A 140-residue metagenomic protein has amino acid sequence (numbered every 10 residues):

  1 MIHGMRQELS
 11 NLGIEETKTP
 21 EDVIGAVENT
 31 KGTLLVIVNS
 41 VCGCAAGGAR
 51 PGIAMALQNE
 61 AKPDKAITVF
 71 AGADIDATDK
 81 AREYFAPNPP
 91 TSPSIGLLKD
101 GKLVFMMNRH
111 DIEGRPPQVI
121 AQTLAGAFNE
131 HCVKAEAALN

Functional and structural regions predicted by a protein language model:
M1-K31, C132-E136: N-terminal leader/targeting and pre-domain segments
K18, T68-F70, L97: Structural signal for conserved beta-strand scaffold positions within catalytic alpha/beta enzyme cores
T30-C42: Short active-site neighborhood of thiol/selenol oxidoreductases, capturing the structured segment around
V38, A61-K80: Thiol-based oxidoreductase modules, predominantly thioredoxin-like and allied folds used for disulfide exchange
G47-N59: Typically the conserved alpha-helix immediately C-terminal to a functionally engaged Cys/Sec in thioredoxin-like
G52-A54, A81-R82, F128: Short, well-ordered amphipathic alpha-helices
T78-S92: Short acidic (Asp/Glu) patches
N88-E136: Non-catalytic, surface beta->alpha helical segment in thiol-disulfide oxidoreductase systems
